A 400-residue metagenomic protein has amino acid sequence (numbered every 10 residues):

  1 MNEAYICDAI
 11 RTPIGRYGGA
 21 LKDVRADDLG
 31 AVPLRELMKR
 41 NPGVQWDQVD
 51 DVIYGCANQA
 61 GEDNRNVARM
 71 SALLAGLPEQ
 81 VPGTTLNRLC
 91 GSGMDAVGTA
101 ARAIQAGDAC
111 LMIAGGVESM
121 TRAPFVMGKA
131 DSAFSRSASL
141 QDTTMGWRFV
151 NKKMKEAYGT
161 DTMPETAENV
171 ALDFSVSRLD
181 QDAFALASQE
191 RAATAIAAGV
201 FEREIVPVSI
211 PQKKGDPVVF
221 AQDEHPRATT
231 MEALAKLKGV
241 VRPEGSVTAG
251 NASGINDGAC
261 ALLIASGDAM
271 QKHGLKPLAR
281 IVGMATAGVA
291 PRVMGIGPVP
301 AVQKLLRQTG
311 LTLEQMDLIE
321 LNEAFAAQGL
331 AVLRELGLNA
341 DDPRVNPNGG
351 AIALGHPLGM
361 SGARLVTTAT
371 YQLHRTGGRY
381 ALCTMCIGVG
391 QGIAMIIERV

Functional and structural regions predicted by a protein language model:
M1-S71, A75, P82, T166-R178 (+5 more regions): Conserved active-site "lid/cap" helical segment
M1-V24, M145, T230-I296, P300 (+5 more regions): Condensing-enzyme catalytic core mediating Claisen C-C bond formation in acyl metabolism
R11-T12, K22-D23, D27-V32, G43 (+3 more regions): N-terminal extracellular/periplasmic Venus flytrap/periplasmic-binding protein-like
V24, C56-L111, Q141-W147, A157-T162 (+4 more regions): Conserved catalytic cysteine-centered active-site region of acyl-thioester-dependent Claisen-condensing enzymes
Y54, E168, E204, Q212 (+1 more regions): Active-site pocket-lining segment
L86-E118, A171-V200, A261-D268, L333-R334 (+2 more regions): Active-site-proximal alpha-helical scaffold in enzymes
Q105, L111-N169: Flexible glycine-/small-residue-enriched beta->alpha junction loops that bind anionic phosphate/pyrophosphate groups
